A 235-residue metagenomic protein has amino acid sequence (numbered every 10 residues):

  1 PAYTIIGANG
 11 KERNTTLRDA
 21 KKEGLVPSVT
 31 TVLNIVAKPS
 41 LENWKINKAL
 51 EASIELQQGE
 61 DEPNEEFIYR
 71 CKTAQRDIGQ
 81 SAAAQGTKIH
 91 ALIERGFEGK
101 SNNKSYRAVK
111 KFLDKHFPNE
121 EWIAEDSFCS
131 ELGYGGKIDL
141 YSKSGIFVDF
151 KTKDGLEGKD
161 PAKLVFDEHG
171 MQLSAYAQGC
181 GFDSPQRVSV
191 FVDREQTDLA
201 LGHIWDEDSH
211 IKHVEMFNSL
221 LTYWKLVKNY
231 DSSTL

Functional and structural regions predicted by a protein language model:
P1-G135: Metal-dependent nuclease catalytic cores that hydrolyze phosphodiester bonds in DNA/RNA, characterized by
S101, N229-S232: Residue-level signal for secondary-structure boundary elements
W122-Y230: Mg2+/Mn2+-dependent nuclease catalytic core
L235: Acidic, carboxylate-rich catalytic segments that either coordinate divalent cations
